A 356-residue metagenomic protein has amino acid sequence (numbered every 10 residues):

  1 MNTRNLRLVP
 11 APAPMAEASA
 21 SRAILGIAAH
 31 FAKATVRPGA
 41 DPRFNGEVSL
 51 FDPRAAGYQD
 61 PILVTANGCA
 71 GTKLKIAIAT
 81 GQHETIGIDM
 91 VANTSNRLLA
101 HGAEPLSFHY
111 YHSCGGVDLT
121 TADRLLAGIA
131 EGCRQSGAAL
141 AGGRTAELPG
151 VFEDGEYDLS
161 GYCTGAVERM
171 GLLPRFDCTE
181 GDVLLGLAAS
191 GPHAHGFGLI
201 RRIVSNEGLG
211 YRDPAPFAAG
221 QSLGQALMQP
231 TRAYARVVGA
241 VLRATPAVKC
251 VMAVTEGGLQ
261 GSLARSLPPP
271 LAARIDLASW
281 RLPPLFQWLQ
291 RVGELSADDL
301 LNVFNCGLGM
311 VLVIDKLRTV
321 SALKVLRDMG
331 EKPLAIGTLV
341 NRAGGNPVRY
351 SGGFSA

Functional and structural regions predicted by a protein language model:
M1-P14, T121-A139, F152-L159, G220-A226 (+1 more regions): Glycine-/charge-enriched secondary-structure boundary and capping motifs
N2-L99, G137, P149, R236 (+2 more regions): N-terminal glycine-rich phosphate/pyrophosphate-binding loops that anchor nucleotide-derived ligands and cofactors
E47-L50, T145-L148, V167-L173, Y234-V238 (+2 more regions): Glycine-rich, charged/polar anion/phosphate-binding loops that engage phosphate groups from diverse ligands
F51-R54, A70, D89, E104-G198 (+2 more regions): Glycine-rich anion-binding loops of enzyme active sites
P61, D182, G307-M310: Short, surface-exposed beta-edge/turn micro-motifs
G71-Q82, Y110, F217-S222, P270: Glycine/charged-rich beta-loop-alpha catalytic/anionic-binding loops adjacent to active sites
N96-F108, D299: Short, flexible active-site-proximal loops enriched in glycine and acidic residues
P192-A240: Glycine-rich, acidic
